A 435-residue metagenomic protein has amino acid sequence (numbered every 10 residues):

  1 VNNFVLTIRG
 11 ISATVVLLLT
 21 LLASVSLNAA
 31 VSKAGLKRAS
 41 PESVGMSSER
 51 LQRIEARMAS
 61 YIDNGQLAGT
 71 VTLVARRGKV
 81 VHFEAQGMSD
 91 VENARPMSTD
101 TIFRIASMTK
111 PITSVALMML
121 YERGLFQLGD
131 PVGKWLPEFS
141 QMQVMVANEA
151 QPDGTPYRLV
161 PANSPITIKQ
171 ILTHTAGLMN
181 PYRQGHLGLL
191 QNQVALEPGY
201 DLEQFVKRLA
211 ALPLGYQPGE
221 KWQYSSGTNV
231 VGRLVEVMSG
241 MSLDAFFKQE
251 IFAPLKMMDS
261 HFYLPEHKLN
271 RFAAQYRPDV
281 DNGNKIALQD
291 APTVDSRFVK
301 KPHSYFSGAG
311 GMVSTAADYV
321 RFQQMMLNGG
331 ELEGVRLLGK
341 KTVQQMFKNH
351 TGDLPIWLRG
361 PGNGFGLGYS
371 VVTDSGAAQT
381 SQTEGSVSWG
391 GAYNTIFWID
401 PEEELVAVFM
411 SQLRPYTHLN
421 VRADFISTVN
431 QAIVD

Functional and structural regions predicted by a protein language model:
N2-V15: Bacterial N-terminal signal peptides that target proteins for export
S12-S24: Bacterial N-terminal signal peptides
L27-A29, A34: Boundary at the C-terminal end of the N-terminal hydrophobic targeting segment
S32, A39-I105, L125-Q127, Q141-A150 (+3 more regions): Short, conserved catalytic-motif segment at the N-terminal edge
A34-L36, K134-E384: Short, surface-exposed loop or secondary-structure junction motifs that flank catalytic or metal-binding residues
S47, K110, T315: Short, conserved phosphate/pyrophosphate- and ester-handling motifs at nucleotide-, phospho-/glycolipid
Q52-A59, G78-V80, F103-W135, S140-M142 (+3 more regions): Active-site SXXK
Y393-E403: Short, surface-exposed beta-strand/loop micro-motifs that present aromatic residues
